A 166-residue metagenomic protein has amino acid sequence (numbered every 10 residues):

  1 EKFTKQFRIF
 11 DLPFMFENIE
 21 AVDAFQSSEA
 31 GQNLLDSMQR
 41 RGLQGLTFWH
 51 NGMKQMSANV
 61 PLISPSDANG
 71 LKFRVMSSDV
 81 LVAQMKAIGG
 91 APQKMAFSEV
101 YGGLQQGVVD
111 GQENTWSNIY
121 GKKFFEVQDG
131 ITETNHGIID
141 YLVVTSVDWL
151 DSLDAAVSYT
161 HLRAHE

Functional and structural regions predicted by a protein language model:
E1-A21, E29-R163: N-terminal secretory/targeting leader peptides
E166: A short, basic/aromatic helix-end/turn motif that makes direct DNA contacts
